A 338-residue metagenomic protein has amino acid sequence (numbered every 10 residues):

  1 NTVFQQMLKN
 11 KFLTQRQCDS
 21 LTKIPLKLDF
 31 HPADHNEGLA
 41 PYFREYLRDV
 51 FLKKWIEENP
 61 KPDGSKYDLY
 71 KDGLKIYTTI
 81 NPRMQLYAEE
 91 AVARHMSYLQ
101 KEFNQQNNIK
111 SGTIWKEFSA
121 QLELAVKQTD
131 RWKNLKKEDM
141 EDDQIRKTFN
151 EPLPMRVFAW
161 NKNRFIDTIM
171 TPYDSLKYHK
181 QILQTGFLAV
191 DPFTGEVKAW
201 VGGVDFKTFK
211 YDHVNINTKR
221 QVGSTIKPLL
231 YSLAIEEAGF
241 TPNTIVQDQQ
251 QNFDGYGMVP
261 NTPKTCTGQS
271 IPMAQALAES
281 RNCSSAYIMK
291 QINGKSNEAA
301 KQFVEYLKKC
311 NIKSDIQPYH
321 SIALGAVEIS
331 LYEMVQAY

Functional and structural regions predicted by a protein language model:
N1-P263, A274, Y287, S314 (+1 more regions): Extended, non-catalytic substrate-recognition/exosite surfaces adjacent to catalytic cores, especially in enzymes
T113, Q291, K295-S296: Short, highly charged low-complexity linear segments
T265-N293: Metal-dependent DNA phosphodiester-chemistry modules and their immediately adjacent helices/loops in DNA-processing
S296-S314: Short, charged, amphipathic alpha-helices and their helix-cap/turn boundaries
